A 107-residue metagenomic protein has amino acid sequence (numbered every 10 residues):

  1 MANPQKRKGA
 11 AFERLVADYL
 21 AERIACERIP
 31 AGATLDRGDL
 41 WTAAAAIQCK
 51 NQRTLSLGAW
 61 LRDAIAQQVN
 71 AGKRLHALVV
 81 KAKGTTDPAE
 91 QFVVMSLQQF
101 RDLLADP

Functional and structural regions predicted by a protein language model:
M1-P107: Catalytic phosphate/metal-binding cores of nucleic-acid and nucleotide-processing enzymes, i.e., regions that mediate
